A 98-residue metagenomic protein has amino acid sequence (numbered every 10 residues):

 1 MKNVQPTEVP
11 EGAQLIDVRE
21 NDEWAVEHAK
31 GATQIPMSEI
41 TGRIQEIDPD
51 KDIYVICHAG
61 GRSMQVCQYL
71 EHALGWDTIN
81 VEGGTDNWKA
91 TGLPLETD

Functional and structural regions predicted by a protein language model:
M1-Q14, V18-D52, R62-D98: Rhodanese-like catalytic fold shared by cysteine-dependent sulfurtransferases and DSP/PTP-type phosphatases
I56: Short, surface-exposed ligand- or partner-binding patches at beta-edge/loop junctions that are enriched in aromatics
A59: Local cysteine-cluster metal-coordination motifs and their immediate loop/turn environment, predominantly Fe-S cluster
